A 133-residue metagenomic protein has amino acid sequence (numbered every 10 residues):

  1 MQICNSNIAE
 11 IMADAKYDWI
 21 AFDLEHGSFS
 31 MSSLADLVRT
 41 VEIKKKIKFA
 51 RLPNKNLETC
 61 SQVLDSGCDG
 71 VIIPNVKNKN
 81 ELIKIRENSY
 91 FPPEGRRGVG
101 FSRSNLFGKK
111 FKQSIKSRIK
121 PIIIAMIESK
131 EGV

Functional and structural regions predicted by a protein language model:
M1-N56, K77, E87, I123-K130: Conserved N-terminal beta1-alpha1 strand-loop-helix module at the mouth
E10, S61, I83: Alpha-helical elements of the RecA-like P-loop NTPase motor core of helicases
A15-W19, D65-G70, Y90-F91: Glycine-enriched alpha-helix->loop->beta-strand junction motifs that scaffold or abut catalytic
T40-I43, S61-S66, I73-V76: Short, charge-rich binding segments
E58, D69-V133: Conserved anion-binding
